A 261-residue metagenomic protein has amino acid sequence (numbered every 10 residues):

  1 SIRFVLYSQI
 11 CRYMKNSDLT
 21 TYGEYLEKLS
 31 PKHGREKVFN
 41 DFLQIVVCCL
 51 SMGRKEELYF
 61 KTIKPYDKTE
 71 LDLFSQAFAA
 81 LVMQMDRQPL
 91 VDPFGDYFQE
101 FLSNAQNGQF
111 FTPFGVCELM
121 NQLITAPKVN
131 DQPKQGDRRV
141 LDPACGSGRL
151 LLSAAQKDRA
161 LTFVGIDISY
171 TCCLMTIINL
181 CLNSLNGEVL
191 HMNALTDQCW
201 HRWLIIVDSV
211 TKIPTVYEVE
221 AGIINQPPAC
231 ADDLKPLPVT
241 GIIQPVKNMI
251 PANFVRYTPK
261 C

Functional and structural regions predicted by a protein language model:
S1-Y13, Q244, N248, T258-P259: N-terminal amphipathic/basic-hydrophobic helices that include classical n-h-c signal peptides and signal-anchor
Q9-D158: Class I S-adenosyl-L-methionine
T20-T21, T62, T69, T112 (+9 more regions): Residue-identity detector for threonine
V116-V207: Conserved S-adenosyl-L-methionine
N183-N186, L190-C261: S-adenosylmethionine
